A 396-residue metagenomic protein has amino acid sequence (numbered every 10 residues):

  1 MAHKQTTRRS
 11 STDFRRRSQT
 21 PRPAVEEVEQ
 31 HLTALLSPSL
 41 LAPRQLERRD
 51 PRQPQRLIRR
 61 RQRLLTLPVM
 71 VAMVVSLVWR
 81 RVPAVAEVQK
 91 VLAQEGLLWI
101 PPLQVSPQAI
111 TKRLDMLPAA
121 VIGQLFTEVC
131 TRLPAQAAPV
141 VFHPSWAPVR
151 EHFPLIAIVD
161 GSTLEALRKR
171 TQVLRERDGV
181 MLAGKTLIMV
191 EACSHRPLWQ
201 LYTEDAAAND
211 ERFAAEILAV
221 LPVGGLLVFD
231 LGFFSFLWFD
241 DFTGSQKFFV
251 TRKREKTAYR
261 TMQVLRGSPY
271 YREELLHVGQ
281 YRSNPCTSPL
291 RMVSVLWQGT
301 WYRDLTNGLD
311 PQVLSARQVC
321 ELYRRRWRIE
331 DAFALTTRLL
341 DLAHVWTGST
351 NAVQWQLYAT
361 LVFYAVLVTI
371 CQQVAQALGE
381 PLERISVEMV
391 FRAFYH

Functional and structural regions predicted by a protein language model:
M1-V91, I100, L114-L117, V121-Q136 (+3 more regions): Single, function-defining residue in the core of a domain
E95-A109: Short, positively charged loop/turn segments that connect secondary-structure elements
A138-P139, H143: Hydrophobic, well-structured mid-protein blocks that either form specific transmembrane helices
